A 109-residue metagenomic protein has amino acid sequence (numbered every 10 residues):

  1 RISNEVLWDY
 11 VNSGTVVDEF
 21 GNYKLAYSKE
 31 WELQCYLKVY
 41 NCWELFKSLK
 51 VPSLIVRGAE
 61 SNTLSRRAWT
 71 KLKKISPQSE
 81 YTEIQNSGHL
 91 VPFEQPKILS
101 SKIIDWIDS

Functional and structural regions predicted by a protein language model:
R1-K24: Helix-rich cap/lid subdomain of alpha/beta-hydrolase
W8, T70, K97-S100: Generic structural signal for individual residues within well-ordered alpha-helical segments across diverse proteins
V16-I75, E80-E83: Conserved serine/cysteine hydrolase catalytic core
Q78-S109: Catalytic active-site module of serine/aspartate enzymes centered on a nucleophile-bearing elbow/loop
